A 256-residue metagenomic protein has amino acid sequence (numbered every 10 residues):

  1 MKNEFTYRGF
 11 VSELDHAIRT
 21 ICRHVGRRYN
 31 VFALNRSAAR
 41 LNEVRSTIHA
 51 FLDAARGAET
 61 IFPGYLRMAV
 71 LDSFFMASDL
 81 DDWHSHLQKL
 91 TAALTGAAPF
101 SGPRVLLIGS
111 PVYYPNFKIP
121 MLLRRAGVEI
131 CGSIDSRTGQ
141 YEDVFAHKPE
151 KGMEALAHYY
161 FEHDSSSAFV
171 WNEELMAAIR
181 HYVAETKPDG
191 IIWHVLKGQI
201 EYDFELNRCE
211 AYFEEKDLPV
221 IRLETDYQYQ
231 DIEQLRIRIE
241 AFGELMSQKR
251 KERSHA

Functional and structural regions predicted by a protein language model:
M1-F5, H16: A short, charged helix-loop
F10-I21, K151-E162, I239-R253: A polyampholytic, Gly/Pro-enriched intrinsically disordered region
V11, D15, R19-E142: A charged, amphipathic alpha-helical module
H24-A38, H158-R180, K249-A256: Extended, charge-rich low-complexity interaction segments
G109-P115, K197-F204, Y229-Q230: Gly/Ser/Thr-rich loops at beta-strand to alpha-helix junctions that form or flank small-molecule/cofactor-binding
S110-W171, L175-Y182: Redox- and metal-dependent alpha/beta enzyme cores, enriched for Fe-S-associated oxidoreductases and cofactor-handling
V183, K187-I192: Proline-aspartate-enriched helix->loop->beta-strand connector
F204-A256: Peripheral docking tails and interdomain loops at the edges of cofactor- or intermediate-handling domains
